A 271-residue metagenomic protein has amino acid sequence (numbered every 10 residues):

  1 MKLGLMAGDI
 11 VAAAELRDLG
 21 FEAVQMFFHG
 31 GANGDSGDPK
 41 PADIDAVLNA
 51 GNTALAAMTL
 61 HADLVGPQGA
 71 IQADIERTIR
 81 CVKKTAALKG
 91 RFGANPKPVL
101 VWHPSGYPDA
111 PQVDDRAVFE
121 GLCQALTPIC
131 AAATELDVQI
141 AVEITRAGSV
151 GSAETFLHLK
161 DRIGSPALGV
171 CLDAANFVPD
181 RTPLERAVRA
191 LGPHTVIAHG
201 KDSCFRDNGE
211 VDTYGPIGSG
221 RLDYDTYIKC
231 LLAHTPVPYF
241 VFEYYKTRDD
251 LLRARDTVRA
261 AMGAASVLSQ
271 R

Functional and structural regions predicted by a protein language model:
M1-K2, A32-N33, G69-A70, A117-V118 (+3 more regions): A generic structural signal for short
K2, D9-G20, G51, D74-K84 (+4 more regions): Histidine-acidic metal/acid-base catalytic patches
G4, A56, L100-V101, A141 (+2 more regions): Structural detector of well-ordered beta-strand residues that form the stable sheet scaffold of enzyme domains
M6-I10, F27-G31, L60-D63, S105-Y107 (+4 more regions): Active-site beta-loop-alpha junctions enriched in small/polar residues
E22, M26-G121, N176, V237-Y239: Structural motif corresponding to the early beta-alpha repeats
F119-L122, S149-A153, L184: Hydrophobic alpha-helical segments and helix-packing faces
C123-A131: Histidine/acidic residue-rich metal-binding segments in metalloenzymes
E135-I163: Basic- and aromatic-lined ligand-binding clefts that recognize polyanionic substrates
